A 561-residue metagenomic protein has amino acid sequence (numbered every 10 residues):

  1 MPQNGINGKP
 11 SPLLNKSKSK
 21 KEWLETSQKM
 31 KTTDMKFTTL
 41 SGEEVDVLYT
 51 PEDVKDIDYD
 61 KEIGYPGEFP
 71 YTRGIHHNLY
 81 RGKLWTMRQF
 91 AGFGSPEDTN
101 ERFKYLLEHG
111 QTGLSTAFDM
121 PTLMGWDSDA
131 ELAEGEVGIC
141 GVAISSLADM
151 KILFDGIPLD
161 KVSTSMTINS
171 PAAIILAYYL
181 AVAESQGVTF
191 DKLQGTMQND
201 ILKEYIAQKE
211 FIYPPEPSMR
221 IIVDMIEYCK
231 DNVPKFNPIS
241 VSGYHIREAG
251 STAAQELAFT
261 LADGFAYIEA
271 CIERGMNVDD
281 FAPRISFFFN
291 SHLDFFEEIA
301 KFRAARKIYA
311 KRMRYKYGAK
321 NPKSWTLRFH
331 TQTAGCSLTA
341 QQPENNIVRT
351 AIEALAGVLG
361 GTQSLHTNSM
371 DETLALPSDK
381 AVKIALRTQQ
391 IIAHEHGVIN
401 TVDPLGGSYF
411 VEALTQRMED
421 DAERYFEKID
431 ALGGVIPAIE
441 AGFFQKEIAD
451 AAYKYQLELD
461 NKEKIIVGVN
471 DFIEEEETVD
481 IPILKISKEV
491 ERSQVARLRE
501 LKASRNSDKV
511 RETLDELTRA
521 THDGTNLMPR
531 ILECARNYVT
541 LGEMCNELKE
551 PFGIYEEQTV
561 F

Functional and structural regions predicted by a protein language model:
P2-H292, K316, K323-H330, V358 (+2 more regions): Catalytic alpha/beta active-site cores
Q3, S145, S163, I168-P171 (+10 more regions): Phosphate/diphosphate-binding loops
Q3-S11, L24-D56, G64-T72, M120 (+3 more regions): Flexible, glycine-rich loop/tail regions that form catalytic "lids" or insertion modules at the edges of active sites
L48, R88-F90, T116-D119, S165-N169 (+15 more regions): Generic beta-strand/beta-sheet core signal
K83, D129-L132, L159, L202-E204 (+10 more regions): Short acidic (Asp/Glu) and glycine-rich catalytic loops that position anionic groups and cofactors
Q111-T112, D155-L159, A181-T189, V223-K235 (+15 more regions): Generic secondary-structure signature for well-ordered alpha-helical cores
G135-I139, E204-Y213, I246-S251, F289-E297 (+5 more regions): Short beta-alpha connecting loops at secondary-structure transitions that line or flank enzyme active sites
N277-F281, A319-T333, Q341-M370, P377-V402 (+3 more regions): Flexible glycine/proline-rich, aromatic-decorated loop/lid segments
